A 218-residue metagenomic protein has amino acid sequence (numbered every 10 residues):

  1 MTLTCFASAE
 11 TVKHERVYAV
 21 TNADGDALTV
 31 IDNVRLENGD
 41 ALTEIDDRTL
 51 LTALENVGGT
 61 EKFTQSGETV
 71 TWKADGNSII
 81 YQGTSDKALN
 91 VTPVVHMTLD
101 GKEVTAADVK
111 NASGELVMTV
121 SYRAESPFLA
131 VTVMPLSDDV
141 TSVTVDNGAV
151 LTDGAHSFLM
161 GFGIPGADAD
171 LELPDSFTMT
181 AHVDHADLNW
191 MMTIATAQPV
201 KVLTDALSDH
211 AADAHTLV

Functional and structural regions predicted by a protein language model:
M1-V218: Cytosol-facing boundaries of transmembrane alpha helices in integral membrane proteins
